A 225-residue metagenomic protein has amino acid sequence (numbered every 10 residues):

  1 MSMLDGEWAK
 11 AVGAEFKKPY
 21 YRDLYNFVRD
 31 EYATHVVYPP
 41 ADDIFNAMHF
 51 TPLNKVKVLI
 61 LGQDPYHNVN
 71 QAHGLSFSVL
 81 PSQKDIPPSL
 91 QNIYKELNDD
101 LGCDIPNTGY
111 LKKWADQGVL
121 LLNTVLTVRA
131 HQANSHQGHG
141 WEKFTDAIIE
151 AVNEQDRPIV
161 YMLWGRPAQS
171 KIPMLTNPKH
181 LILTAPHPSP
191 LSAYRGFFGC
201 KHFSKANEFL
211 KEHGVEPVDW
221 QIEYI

Functional and structural regions predicted by a protein language model:
S2-G6, A14-L163, P167-S170, L175 (+4 more regions): A polyanion-binding, active-site-adjacent surface
G199-F203, H213: Glycine-rich phosphate/nucleotide-binding loop
